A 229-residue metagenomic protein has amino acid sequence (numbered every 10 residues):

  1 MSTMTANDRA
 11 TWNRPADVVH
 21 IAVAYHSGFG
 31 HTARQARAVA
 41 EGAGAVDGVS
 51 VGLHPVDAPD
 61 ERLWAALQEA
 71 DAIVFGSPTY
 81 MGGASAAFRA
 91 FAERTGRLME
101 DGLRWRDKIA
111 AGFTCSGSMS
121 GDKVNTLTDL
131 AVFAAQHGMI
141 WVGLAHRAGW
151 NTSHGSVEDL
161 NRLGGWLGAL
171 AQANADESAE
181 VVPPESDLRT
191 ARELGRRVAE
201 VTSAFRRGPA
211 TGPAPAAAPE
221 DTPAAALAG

Functional and structural regions predicted by a protein language model:
T5-D8, A145-G229: Glycine-rich phosphate/pyrophosphate-binding loop and the adjoining helix
N7-V19: Extreme N-terminus of proteins, especially the signal/transit-peptide cleavage junction and the first residues
V18-V46: N-terminal beta1-alpha1 ligand-phosphate binding loop
Q35-A43, L130, L194, V198: Hydrophobic residues within alpha-helices that form the first helical element adjacent to the glycine-rich loop
G44-G48, R97-E100, A135, M139 (+1 more regions): Generic secondary-structure signature for well-ordered alpha-helical cores
V49-P59: A short beta-strand-loop structural module common to alpha/beta enzyme folds
P59-H154: Helix-loop-strand module that forms the ligand-binding subsite of alpha/beta enzymes
